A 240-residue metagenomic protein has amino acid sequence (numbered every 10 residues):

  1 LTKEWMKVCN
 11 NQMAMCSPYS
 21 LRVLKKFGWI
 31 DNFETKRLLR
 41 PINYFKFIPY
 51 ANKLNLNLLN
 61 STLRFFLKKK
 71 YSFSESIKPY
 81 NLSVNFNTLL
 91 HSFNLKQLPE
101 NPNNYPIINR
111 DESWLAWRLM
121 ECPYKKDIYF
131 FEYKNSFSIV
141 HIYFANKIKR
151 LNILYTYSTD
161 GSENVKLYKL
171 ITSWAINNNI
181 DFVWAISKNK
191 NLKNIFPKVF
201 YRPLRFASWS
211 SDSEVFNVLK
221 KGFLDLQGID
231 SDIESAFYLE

Functional and structural regions predicted by a protein language model:
L1-W5, E163-Y168: Glycine-rich acyl-CoA binding loop
W5-M6, Y157: A short, structure-level motif marking secondary-structure boundaries and short turns
Q12-K70, E121, D127, I139-G161 (+1 more regions): Active-site/acyl-donor-binding loops of N-acyltransferases
P18, E34, L82-T159: A conserved beta-strand-loop-helix scaffold within acyl/acetyltransferase catalytic domains
L59-L90, N94, N109: A conserved mid-domain beta-alpha-beta active-site/ligand-binding segment of alpha/beta enzyme cores
W114, L167-L170: Well-ordered alpha-helical segments embedded in enzymatic catalytic cores
